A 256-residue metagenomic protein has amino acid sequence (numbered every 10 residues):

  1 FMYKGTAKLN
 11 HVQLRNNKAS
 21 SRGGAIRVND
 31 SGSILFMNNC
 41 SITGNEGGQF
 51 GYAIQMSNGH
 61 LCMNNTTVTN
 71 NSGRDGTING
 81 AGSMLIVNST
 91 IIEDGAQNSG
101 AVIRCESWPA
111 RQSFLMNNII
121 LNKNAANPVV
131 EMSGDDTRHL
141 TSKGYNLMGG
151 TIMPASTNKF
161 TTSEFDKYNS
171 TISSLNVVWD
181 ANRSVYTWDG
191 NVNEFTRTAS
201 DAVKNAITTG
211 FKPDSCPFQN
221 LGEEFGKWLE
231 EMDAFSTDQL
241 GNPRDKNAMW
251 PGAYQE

Functional and structural regions predicted by a protein language model:
M2, K8-L14, K18, R22 (+2 more regions): Predominantly extracellular beta-rich ligand-binding scaffolds that present long acidic/polar faces for carbohydrate
K204, T208-E256: Surface beta-loop-beta hairpin patches that serve as ligand-binding interfaces in beta-rich domains
